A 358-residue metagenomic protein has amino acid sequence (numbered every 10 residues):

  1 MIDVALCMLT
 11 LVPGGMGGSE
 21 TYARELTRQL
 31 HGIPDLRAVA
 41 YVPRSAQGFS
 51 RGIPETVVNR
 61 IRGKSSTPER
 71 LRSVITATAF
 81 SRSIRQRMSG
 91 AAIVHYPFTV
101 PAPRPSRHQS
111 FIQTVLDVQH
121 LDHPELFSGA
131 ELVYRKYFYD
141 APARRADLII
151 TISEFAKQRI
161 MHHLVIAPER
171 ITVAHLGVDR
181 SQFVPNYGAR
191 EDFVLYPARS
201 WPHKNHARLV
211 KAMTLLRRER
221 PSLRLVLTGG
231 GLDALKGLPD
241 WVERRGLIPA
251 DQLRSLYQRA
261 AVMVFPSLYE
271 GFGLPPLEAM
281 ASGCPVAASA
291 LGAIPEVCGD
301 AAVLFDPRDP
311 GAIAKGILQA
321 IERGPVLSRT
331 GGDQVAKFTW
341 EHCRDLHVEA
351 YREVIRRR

Functional and structural regions predicted by a protein language model:
M1-R358: Carbohydrate transferase catalytic cores enriched for Leloir-type hexosyltransferases
